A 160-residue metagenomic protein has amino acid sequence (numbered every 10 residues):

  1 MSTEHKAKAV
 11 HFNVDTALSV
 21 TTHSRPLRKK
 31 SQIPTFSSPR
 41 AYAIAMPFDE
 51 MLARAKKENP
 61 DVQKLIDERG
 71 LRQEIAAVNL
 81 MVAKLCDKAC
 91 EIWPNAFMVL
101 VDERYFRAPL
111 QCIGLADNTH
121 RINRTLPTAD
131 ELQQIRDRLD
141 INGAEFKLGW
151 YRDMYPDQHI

Functional and structural regions predicted by a protein language model:
M1-I75, L148-I160: Short, extreme N-terminal segment that most often corresponds to the first beta-strand
L18-H23, N79, T125-L132: A short linear-motif detector with a strong N-terminal bias
T22-K30, V99-V101, Q133-R138: Intrinsically disordered, low-complexity boundary segments flanking structured domains
M51-R54, L65, A77, M81-K88 (+2 more regions): Charge-rich, solvent-exposed alpha-helical interaction surfaces
N59-P60, R69-G70, C86-P94, R124 (+2 more regions): Short, flexible coil/linker elements and helix-boundary hinge sites characteristic of intrinsically disordered
L71-T125: Short, intrinsically disordered low-complexity segments
T125-I160: Acidic, proline/glycine-rich low-complexity IDRs
